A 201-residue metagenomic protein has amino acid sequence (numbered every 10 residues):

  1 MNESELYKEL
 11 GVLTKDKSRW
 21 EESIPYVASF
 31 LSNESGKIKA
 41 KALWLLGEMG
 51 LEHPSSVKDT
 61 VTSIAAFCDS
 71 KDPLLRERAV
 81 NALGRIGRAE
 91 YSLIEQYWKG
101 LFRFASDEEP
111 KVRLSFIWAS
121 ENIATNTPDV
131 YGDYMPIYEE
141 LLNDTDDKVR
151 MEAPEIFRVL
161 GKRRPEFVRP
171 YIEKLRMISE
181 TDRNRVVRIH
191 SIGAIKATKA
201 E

Functional and structural regions predicted by a protein language model:
M1-H53, I192-K196: N-terminal alpha-helical scaffold/docking segments in eukaryotic complex subunits
N2, I172-E201: Eukaryotic acidic, Ser/Thr-rich intrinsically disordered low-complexity regions
E3-L10, P25, A40-K41, R76-V80 (+3 more regions): Alpha-solenoid HEAT/ARM repeat scaffold
E3-S4, E21, G36-K37, P73-L74 (+3 more regions): Alpha-helix N-cap/helix-start positions at coil->helix boundaries
G11, G47-E48, G84, E121-N122 (+2 more regions): Structural signature of alpha-helical solenoid repeat scaffolds
S18-F30, P54-F67, Y91-F104, P128-L141 (+2 more regions): Amphipathic alpha-helical scaffolding segments comprising HEAT/armadillo-like alpha-solenoid repeats
G50-H53, G87-E90, A124, F157 (+2 more regions): Alpha-solenoid repeat junctions
